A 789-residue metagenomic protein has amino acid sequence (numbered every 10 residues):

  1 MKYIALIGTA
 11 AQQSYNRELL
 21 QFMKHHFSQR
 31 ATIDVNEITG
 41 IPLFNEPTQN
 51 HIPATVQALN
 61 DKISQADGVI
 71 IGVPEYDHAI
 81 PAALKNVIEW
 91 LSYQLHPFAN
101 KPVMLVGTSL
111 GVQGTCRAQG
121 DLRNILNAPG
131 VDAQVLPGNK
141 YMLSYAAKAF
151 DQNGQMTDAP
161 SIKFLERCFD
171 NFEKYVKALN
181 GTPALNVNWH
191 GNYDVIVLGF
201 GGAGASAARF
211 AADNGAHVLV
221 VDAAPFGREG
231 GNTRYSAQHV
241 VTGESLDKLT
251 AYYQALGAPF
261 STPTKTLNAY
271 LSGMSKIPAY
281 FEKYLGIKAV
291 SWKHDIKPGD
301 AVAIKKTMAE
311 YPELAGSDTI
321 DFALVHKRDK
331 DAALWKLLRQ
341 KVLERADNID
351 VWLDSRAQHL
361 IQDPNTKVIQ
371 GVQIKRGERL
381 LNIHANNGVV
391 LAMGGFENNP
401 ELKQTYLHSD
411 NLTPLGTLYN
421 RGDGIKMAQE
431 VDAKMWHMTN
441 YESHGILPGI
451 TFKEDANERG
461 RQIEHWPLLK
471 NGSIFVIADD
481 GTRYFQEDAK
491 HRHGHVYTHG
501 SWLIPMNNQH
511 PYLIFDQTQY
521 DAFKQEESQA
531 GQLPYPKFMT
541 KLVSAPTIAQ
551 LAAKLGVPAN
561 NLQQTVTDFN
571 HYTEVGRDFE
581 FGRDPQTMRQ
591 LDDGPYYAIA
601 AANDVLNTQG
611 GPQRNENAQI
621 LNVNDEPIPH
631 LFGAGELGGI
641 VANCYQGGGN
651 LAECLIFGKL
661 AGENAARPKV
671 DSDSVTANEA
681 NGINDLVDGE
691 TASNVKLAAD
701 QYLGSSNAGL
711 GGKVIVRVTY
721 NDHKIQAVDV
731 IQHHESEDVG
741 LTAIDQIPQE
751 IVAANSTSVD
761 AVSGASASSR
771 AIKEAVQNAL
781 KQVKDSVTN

Functional and structural regions predicted by a protein language model:
M1-Q94, Q152-T182: N-terminal beta1-alpha1-beta2 submodule of the flavodoxin-like/Rossmannoid cofactor-binding fold
V195-V220: N-terminal Rossmann-like FAD-binding beta1-loop-alpha1 element of flavoenzymes
D213-T233: Glycine-rich FAD pyrophosphate-binding loop
E229, S272-L380, P400-E401, P448 (+1 more regions): Conserved redox-cofactor binding core of oxidoreductases
H359-I361, V368, N561-V641, A727-H733: A glycine-rich dinucleotide-binding beta-alpha-beta segment and adjacent secondary-structure elements that constitute
G377-T451, A618, L651, L660 (+1 more regions): Glycine-rich loop(s) and the adjacent beta-strand/alpha-helix scaffold that form part
I425, K434-V557: An anion/pyrophosphate-binding glycine-rich loop and adjacent beta-alpha core in soluble alpha-beta enzymes
N694-N789: Active-site- and interface-proximal helix/loop "cap" or "latch" segments in soluble metabolic and energy-transducing
